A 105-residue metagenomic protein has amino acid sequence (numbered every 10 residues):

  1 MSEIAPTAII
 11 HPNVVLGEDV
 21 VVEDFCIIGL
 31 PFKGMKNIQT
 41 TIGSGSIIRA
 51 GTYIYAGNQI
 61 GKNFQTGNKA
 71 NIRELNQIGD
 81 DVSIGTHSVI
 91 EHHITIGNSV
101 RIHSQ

Functional and structural regions predicted by a protein language model:
A5-P6, H11-P12, G17-E18, E23-D24 (+13 more regions): Left-handed beta-helix
K33: Active-site cofactor/substrate anionic-group-binding motifs, chiefly glycine- and Lys/Arg-rich phosphate-binding loops
